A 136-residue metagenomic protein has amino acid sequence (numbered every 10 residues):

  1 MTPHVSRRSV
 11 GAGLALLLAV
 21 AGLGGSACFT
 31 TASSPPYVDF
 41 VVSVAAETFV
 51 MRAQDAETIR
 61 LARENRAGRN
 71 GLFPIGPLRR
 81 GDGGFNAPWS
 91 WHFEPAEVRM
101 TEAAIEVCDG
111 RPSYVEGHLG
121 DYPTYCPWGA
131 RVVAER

Functional and structural regions predicted by a protein language model:
M1-H4, G25-S33: Short intrinsically disordered terminal tails
T2-L14: Bacterial N-terminal signal peptides that target proteins for export
G13-G24: Bacterial N-terminal signal peptides
F29-R136: Function-determining sites in protein domains
